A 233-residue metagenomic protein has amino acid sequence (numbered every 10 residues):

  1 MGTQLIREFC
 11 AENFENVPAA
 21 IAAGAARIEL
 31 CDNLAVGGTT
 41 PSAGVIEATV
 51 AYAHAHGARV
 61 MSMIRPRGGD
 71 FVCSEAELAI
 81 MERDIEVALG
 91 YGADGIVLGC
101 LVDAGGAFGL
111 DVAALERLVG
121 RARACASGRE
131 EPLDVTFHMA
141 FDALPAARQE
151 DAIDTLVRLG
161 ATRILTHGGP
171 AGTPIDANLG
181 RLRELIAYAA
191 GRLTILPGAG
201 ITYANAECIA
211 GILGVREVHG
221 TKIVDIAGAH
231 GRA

Functional and structural regions predicted by a protein language model:
M1-A26, N33-P41: N-terminal pre-domain/capping segments
G2, I28, A53-A58, G92 (+4 more regions): Short helix-capping segments at alpha-helix termini
T3-L5, D32-V36, D70-V72, G105 (+2 more regions): Short, contiguous strand/loop micro-motifs
L5-A11, I28-L30, V60-I64, I96-L98 (+4 more regions): Hydrophobic faces of well-ordered beta-strands that scaffold small-molecule active sites in alpha/beta enzyme cores
E12-A23, G69-G90, A114, V135 (+3 more regions): Catalytic cores of alpha/beta
F14-V17, L34-R59, E75-L78, L101-A126 (+5 more regions): Active-site-adjacent beta->alpha loops and helix N-cap segments on the catalytic face of soluble alpha/beta enzymes
A25-T39, I85-G105, R158-I175, L213-A233: Glycine-rich phosphate-binding active-site loops on the catalytic face of alpha/beta enzymes
